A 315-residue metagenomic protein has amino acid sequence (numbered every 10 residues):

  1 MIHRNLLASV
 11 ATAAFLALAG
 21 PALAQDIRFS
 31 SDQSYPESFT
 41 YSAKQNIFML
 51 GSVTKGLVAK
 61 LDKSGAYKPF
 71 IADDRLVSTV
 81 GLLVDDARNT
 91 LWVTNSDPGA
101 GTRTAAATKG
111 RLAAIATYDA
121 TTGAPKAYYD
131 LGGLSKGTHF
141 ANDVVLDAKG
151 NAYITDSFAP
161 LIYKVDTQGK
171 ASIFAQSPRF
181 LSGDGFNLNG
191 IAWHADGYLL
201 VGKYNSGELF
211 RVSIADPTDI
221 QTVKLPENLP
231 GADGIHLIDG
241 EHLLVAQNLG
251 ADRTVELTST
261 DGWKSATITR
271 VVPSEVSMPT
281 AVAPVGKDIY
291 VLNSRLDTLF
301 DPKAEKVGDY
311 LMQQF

Functional and structural regions predicted by a protein language model:
G20-A24: Sec/Tat signal peptide C-region and signal peptidase I cleavage site
Q25-S30, A66-A72, A124-L134, S172-G183 (+2 more regions): A short beta-strand motif characteristic of beta-propeller blades
S31-N46, V53, D74-G99, G132-A152 (+3 more regions): Beta-rich, blade/repeat-based domains predominating in secreted/periplasmic proteins but also intracellular
V53, S96-P98, S157-A159, Y204 (+2 more regions): Short loop/turn segments immediately following the C-termini of beta-strands
L61-A66, D119-A124, V165-K170, S213-T218 (+2 more regions): Short loop/turn segments that connect beta-strands within beta-propeller blades
T94-G110, S294-D309: Short, conserved, GDST-rich strand-edge loop motifs in beta-rich repeat architectures
A106-K149: Asp-box/WD-like beta-propeller blade repeats and closely related beta-sheet repeat scaffolds
K109-T121, T258, V307-F315: Beta-propeller blade signature
